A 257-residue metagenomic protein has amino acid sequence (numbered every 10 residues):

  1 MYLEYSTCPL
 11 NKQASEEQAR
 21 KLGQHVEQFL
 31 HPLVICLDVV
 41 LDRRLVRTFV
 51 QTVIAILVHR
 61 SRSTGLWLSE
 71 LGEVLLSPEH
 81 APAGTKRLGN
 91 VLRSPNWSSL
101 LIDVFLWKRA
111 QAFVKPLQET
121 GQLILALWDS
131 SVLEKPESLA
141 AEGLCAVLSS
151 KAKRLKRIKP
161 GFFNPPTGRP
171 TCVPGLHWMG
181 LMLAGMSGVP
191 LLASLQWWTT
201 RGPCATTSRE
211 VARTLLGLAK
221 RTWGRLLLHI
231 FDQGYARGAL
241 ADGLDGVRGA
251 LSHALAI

Functional and structural regions predicted by a protein language model:
M1-F113, L117-T120: Gly/serine-rich nucleotide phosphate-binding loop at the start of the catalytic core of nucleotide/ADP-ribose-handling
Y2-L10, P190-L195, T199: DNA- and nucleic-acid-binding/regulatory domain cores of transcription factors and nucleic-acid enzymes
L57-V58, G89-S187: Active-site-proximal, Lys/Arg-enriched surface segment that forms a nucleic-acid-binding/basic interface patch
L71, Q122-P136, L181, L226-A236 (+1 more regions): Short, conserved catalytic/metal-binding motifs centered on acidic residues
Q122, V189-L192, W223-R225: Glycine-rich, often proline-containing surface loops adjacent to acidic residues and nearby aromatics that form
K135-E142, L192-S194, A241-D242: Short, conserved acidic/polar surface loops in the N-terminal third of protein domains
V173-Q196, R209-G217: Glycine/proline-rich, flexible active-site/cofactor-binding loop segments that harbor closely spaced acidic
Q196-I257: An internal, acidic/charged active-site-proximal segment that coordinates divalent cations and/or engages
